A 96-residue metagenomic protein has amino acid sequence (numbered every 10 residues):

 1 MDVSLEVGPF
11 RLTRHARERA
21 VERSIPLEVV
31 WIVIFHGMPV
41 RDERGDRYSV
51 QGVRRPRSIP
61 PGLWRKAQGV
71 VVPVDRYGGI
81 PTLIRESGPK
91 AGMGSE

Functional and structural regions predicted by a protein language model:
M1-E96: Ribonuclease/tRNase effector modules and their secretory precursors
